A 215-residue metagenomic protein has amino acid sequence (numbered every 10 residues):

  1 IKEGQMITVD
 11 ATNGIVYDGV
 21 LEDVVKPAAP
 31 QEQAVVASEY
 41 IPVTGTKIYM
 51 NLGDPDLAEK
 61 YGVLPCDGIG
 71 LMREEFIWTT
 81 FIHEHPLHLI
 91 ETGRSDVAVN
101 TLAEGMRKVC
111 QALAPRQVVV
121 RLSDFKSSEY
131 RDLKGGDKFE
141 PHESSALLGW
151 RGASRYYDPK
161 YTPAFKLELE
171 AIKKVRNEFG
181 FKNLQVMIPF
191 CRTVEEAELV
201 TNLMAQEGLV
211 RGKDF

Functional and structural regions predicted by a protein language model:
I1-M6: Conformationally flexible catalytic loops at phosphate/diphosphate-handling active centers
N13-L21: Short, Lys/Arg- and Gly-enriched loop/turn segments at beta-strand edges
A28-F215: Conserved alpha/beta-domain cores
